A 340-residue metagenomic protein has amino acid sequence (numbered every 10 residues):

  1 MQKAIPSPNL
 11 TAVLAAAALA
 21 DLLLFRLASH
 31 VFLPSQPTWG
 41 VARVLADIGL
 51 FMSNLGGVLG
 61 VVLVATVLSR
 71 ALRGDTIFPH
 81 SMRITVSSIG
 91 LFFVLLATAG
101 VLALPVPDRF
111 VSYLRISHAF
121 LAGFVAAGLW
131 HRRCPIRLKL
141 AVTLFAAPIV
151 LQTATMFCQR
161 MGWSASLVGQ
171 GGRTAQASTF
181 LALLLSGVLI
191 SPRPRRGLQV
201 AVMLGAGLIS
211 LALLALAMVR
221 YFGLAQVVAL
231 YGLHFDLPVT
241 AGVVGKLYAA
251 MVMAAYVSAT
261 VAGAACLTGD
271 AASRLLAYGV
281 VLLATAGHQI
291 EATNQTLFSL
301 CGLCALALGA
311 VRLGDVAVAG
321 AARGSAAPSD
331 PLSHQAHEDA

Functional and structural regions predicted by a protein language model:
M1-P6: Short, Lys/Arg-rich, polar N-terminal cytosolic tail immediately upstream of the first transmembrane signal-anchor
S7-P34, D47-L72, H80-P105, R109-S164 (+2 more regions): Alpha-helical transmembrane segments and immediately adjacent membrane-interfacial amphipathic helices
Q36-L45: TM-lumen/periplasm interface segments of multi-pass membrane proteins, especially the first transmembrane helix
A317-A340: Short, highly charged, low-complexity non-transmembrane loops/tails of multi-pass membrane proteins
